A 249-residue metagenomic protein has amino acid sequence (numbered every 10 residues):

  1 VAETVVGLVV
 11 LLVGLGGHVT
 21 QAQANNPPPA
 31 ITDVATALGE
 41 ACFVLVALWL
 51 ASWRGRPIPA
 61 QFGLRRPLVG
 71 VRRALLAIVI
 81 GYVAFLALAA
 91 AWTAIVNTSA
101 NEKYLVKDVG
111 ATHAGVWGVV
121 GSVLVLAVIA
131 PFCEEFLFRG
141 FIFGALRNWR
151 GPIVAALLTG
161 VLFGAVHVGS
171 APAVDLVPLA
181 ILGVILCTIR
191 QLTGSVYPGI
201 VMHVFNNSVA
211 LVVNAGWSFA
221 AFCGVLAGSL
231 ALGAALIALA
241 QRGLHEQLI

Functional and structural regions predicted by a protein language model:
V1-R66, V71, V209-I249: N-terminal, membrane-interfacial amphipathic/helix-forming hydrophobic leader that caps and precedes the first
E3-L11, R56, A89-T93, R139-G140 (+1 more regions): Short helix-terminus and kink motifs of transmembrane alpha helices, predominantly at the cytoplasmic interface
G7, A47, L86-A89, D108 (+1 more regions): Generic alpha-helical secondary structure signal
V13-A35, R56-A130, N148, L244-I249: Juxtamembrane helix-loop-helix connectors linking adjacent transmembrane helices in multi-pass membrane enzymes
V83-A87, T112-I249: Transmembrane helix-loop-helix hairpins at the membrane interface of multi-pass integral membrane proteins
